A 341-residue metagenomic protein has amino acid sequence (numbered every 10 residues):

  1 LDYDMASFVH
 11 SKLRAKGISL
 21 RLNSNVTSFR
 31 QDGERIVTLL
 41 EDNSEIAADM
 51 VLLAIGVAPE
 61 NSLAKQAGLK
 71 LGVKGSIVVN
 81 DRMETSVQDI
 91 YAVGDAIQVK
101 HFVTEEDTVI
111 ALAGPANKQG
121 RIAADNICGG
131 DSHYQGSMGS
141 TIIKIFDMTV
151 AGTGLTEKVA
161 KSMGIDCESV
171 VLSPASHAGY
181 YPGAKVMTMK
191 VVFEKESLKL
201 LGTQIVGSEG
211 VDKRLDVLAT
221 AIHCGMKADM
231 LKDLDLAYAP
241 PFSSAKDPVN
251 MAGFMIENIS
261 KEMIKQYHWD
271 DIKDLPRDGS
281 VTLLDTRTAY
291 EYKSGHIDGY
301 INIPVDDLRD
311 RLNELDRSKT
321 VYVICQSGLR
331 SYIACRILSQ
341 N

Functional and structural regions predicted by a protein language model:
L1-R30, I110-A116, S132-H133, S137-K158: Rossmann-like dinucleotide-binding cores of NAD(P)H-dependent redox enzymes
L1-V79: A Rossmann-like FAD-binding core segment of flavoenzymes
L22-S24, V73, V171, Y267-H268 (+1 more regions): Short loop/edge segments at beta-strand edges and connector loops that shape dinucleotide/nucleotide cofactor-binding
E45-D125, V217, A221: FAD-site-proximal beta/loop scaffold in flavoenzymes
F146-T153, K161-M263: Flexible, glycine-rich terminal cap/loop adjacent to redox cofactors in electron-transfer oxidoreductases
M263-R277: A short, well-structured juxtamembrane/interface segment
T282-R287: Short hydrophobic beta-strand that contains or immediately precedes a catalytic carboxylate
R309-N341: Catalytic cysteine-centered active loop of the rhodanese-like fold, especially the PTP/DSP P-loop
